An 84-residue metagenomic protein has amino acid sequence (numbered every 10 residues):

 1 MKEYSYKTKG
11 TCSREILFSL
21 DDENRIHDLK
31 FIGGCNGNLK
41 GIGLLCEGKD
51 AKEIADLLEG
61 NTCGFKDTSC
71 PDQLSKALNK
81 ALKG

Functional and structural regions predicted by a protein language model:
M1-S5: Short, hydrophobic/aromatic-rich segments at coil-to-beta transitions
T8-L17, D21-G84: Active-site- and interface-proximal helix/loop "cap" or "latch" segments in soluble metabolic and energy-transducing
